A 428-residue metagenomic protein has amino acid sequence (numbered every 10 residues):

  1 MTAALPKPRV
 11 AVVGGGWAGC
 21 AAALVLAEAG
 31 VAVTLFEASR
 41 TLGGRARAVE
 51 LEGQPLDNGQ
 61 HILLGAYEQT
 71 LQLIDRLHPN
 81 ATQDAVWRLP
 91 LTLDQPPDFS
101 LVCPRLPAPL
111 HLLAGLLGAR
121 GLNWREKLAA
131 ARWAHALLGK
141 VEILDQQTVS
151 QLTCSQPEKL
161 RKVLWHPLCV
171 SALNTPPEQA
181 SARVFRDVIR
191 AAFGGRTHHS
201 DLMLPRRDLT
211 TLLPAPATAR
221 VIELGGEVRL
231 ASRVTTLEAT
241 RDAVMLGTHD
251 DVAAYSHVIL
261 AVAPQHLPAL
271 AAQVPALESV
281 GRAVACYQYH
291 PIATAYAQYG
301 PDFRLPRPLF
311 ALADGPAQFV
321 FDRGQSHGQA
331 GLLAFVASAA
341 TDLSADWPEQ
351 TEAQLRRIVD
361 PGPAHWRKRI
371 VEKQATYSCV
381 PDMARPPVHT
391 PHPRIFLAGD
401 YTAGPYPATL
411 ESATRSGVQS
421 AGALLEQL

Functional and structural regions predicted by a protein language model:
L5, T235-D346, Q354-I358, P386: Mid-domain catalytic core of redox enzymes that form a hydrophobic substrate pocket/lid adjacent to a catalytic redox
P8-L35: N-terminal Rossmann-like FAD-binding beta1-loop-alpha1 element of flavoenzymes
A27-L51: Glycine-rich FAD pyrophosphate-binding loop
R47-G65, R132-L137: Glycine-rich active-site loop/strand segments that organize a redox cofactor
Y67-R76, N80-A182, R186: Mobile amphipathic helical/loop "lid" adjacent to a hydrophobic cofactor/ligand pocket
V188-V244, H257: Helical element adjacent to the flavin cofactor pocket in flavoenzyme catalytic cores
F321-L428: Conserved flavin/dinucleotide-binding core of flavoenzymes
